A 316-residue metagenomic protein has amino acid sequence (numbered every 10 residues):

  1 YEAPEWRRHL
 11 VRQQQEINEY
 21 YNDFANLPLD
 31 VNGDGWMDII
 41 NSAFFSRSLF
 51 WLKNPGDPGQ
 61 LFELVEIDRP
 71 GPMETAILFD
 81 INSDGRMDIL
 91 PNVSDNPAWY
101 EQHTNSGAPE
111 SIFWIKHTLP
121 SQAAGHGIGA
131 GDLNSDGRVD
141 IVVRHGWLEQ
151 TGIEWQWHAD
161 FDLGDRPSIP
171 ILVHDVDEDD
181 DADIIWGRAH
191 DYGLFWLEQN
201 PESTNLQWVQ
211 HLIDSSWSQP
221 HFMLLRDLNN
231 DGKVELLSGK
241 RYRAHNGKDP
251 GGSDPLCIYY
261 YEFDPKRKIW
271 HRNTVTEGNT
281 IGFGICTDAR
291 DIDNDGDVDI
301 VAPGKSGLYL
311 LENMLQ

Functional and structural regions predicted by a protein language model:
Y1-Q316: Beta-propeller-forming repeat regions
